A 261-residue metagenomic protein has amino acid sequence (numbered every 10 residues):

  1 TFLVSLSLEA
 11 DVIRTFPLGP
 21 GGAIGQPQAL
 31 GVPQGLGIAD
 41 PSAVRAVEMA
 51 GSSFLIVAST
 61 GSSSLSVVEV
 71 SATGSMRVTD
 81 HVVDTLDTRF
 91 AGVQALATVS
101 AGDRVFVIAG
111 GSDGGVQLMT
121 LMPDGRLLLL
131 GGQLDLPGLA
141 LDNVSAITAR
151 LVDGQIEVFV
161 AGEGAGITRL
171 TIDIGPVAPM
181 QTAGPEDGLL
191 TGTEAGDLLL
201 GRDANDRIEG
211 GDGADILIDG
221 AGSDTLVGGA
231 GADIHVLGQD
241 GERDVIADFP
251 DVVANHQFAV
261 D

Functional and structural regions predicted by a protein language model:
T1-A178: Feature marking well-ordered beta-strand scaffolds used for ligand recognition
L6-S7, I24, S59, G111 (+5 more regions): Structured catalytic/translocation cores of nucleotide/phosphate-coupled proteins
A39, A91, D142, A183-P185 (+2 more regions): Short, solvent-exposed coil/turn segments
I174-L200: Extended, small-residue-rich solenoid/repeat segments and analogous flexible loops that form exposed scaffolds
D187, G196-D261: Acidic, glycine-rich calcium-binding repeat modules characteristic of RTX/beta-roll and related beta-solenoid repeat
